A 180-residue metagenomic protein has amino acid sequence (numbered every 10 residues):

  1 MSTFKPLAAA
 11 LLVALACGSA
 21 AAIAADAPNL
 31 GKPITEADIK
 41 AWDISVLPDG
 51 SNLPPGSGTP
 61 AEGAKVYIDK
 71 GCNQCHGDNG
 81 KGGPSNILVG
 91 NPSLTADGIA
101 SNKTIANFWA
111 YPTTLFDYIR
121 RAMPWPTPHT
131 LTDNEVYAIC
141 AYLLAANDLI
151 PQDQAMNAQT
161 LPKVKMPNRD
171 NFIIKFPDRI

Functional and structural regions predicted by a protein language model:
M1-A9: Bacterial N-terminal signal peptides that target proteins for export
A9-G18: Bacterial N-terminal signal peptides
G18-D26: Sec/Tat signal peptide C-region and signal peptidase I cleavage site
A27-G50, S101, P126-I180: Flexible coil segments in periplasmic/lumen-exposed cytochrome c-class electron-transfer proteins
D38, T59, G71, Y111 (+2 more regions): Stable alpha-helical elements in mature extracytoplasmic
I39-I44, P48, P54-V89: Sequence/structural segment immediately N-terminal to covalent heme-attachment motifs in c-type and related
S45, V66-Q74, D78, N91 (+2 more regions): Structured segments of extracytoplasmic/periplasmic soluble domains in secreted or envelope-associated proteins
A64, G77, K81-P124, A158: Gly/Gly-Pro-rich "capping" loops immediately C-terminal to redox-active cysteine motifs in periplasmic/lumenal
